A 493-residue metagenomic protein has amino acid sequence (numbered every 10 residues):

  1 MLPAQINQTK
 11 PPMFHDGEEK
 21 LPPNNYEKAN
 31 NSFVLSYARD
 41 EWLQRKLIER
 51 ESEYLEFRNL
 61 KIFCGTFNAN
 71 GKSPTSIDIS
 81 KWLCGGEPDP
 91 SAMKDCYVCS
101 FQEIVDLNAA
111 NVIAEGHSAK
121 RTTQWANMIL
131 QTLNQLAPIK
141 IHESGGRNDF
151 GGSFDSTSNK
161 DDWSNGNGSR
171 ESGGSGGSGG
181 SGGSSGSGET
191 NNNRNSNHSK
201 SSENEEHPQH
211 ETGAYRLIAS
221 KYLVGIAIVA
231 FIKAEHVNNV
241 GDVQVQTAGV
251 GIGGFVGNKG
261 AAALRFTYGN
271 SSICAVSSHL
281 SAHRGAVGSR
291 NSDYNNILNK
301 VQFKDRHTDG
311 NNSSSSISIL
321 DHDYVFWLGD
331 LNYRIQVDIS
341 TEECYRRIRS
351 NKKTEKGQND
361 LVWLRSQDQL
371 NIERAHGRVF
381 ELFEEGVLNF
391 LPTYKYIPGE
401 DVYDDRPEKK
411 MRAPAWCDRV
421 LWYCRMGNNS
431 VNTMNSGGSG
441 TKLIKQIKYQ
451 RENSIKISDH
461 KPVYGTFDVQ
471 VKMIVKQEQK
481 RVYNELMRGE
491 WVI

Functional and structural regions predicted by a protein language model:
L2-D95, E143, D149-G166, R170-G174 (+7 more regions): Non-catalytic interaction/assembly regions
S32, E53-L55, N68-K72, P90 (+9 more regions): Amphipathic alpha-helical protein-protein interaction segments
L47-I48, C64, D106-A119, T212 (+3 more regions): Short interface patches used for recognition in eukaryotic signaling and trafficking proteins
Y54-I62, V224-I228, A234-V240, K259-A275: Beta-strand-turn-beta hairpins that frame and shape the catalytic cleft of phosphate-ester-processing enzymes
L60-K140: General structural concept
S73-P74, D106-A110, G225-A227, N239 (+3 more regions): Short catalytic/ligand-binding loop motif for oxyanion handling, primarily in non-cytosolic enzymes, centered on
S76-C84, E115, R121, K233-H236 (+4 more regions): Internal catalytic domains of large membrane-associated glycosyltransferases
K120-G145, D149, T157-S158, E171-G174 (+7 more regions): Catalytic lobes of large eukaryotic enzymes
